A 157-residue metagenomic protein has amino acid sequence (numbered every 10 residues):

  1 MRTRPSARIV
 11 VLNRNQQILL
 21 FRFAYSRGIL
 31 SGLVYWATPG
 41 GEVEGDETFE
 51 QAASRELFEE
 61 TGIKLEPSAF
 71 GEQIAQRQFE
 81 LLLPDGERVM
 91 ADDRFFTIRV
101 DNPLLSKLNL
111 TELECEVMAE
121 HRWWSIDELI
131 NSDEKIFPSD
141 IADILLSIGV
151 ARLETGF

Functional and structural regions predicted by a protein language model:
M1-A37: N-terminal strand-loop-strand
R4, L33, T38, A69 (+1 more regions): Short connector loops at helix/strand junctions that flank enzyme active sites, especially segments positioning acidic
V11, R22, T97-R99, W123-S125: Short, well-ordered beta-strand micro-motif
L33-Y35, N102-F157: Nudix hydrolase/Nudix homology domain
T38-I74: The catalytic Nudix box helix
V43, R77, V100, I126-L129: Hydrophobic pocket-lining residues within nucleotide cofactor-binding pockets
I74-L108, R122, I144: Active-site-adjacent beta-strand/loop module that shapes the phosphate/pyrophosphate-binding cleft
